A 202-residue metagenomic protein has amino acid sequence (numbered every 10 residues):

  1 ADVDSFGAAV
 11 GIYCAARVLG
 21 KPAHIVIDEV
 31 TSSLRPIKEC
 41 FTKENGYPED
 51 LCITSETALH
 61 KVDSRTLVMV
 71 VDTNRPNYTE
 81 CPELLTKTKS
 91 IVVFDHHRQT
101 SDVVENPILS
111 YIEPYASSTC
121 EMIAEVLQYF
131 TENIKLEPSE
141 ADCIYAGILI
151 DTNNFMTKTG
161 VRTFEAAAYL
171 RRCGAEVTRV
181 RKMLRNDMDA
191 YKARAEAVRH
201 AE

Functional and structural regions predicted by a protein language model:
A1, S5-N45, E49-L51, L59-L67 (+2 more regions): Hydrophobic helix-and-loop "lid/oligomerization" segment in the mid-to-C-terminal part of catalytic domains
I25-E29, S55-A58, L84, Q99-V104 (+2 more regions): Short C-terminal domain-edge/linker segments immediately following a structured domain
N45, N74-N77, N106, N133 (+2 more regions): Detector for Asparagine
Y47-L109: Active-site cofactor/cluster-binding pocket
F94-A168: Short alpha-helices
